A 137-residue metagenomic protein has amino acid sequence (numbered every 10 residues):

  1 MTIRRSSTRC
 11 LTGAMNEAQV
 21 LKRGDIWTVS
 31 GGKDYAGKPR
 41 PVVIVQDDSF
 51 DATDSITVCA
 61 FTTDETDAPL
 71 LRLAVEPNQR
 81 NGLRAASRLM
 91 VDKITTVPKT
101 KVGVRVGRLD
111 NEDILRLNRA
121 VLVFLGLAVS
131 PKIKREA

Functional and structural regions predicted by a protein language model:
M1-A137: Conserved functional hotspots at enzyme active or ligand-binding sites that engage polyanionic ligands
